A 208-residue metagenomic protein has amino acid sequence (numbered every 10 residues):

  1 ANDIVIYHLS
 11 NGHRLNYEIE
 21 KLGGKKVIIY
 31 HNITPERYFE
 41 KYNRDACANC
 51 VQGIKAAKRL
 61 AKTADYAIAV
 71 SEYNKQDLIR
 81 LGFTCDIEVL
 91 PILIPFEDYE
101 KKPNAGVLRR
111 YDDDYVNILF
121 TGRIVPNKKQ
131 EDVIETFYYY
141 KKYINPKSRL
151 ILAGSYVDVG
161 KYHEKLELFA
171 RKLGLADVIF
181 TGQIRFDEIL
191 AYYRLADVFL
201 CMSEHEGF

Functional and structural regions predicted by a protein language model:
N2-I29: Short N-terminal targeting/anchoring amphipathic segment
T34, A46-Y66: Membrane-proximal helix-turn-helix segments that form the acceptor-binding/catalytic region of lipid-linked
A61-P103: Donor nucleotide-sugar binding/catalytic pocket of nucleotide-sugar-dependent glycosyltransferases
I68, R109-K128, I134-Y139, I151: Conserved donor-binding/catalytic core segment of Leloir-type glycosyltransferases
H163-D187: Nucleotide-activated donor-binding/catalytic signature segment of Leloir-type glycosyltransferases, i.e., the conserved
Q183-I184, Y192-A196: Short alpha-helical donor nucleotide-sugar binding micro-motif in glycosyltransferases
E204: Aromatic "clamp/platform" in nucleotide-sugar-dependent glycosyltransferases that forms part of the donor/acceptor
